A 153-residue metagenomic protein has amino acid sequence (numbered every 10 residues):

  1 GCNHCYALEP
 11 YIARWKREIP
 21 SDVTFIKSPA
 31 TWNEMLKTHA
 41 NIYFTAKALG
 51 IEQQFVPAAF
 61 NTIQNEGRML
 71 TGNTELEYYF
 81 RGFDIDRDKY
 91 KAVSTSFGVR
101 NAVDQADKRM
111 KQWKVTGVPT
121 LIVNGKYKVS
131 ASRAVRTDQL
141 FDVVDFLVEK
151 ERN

Functional and structural regions predicted by a protein language model:
G1, T31-W32, A48, T95-V99 (+1 more regions): Short beta->alpha junction loops/turns
N3-E75, L147-E151: Structural alpha/beta surface segment adjacent to cysteine/selenocysteine redox centers across thiol/disulfide enzymes
W15-K16, Y79, Y127: Tryptophan-centered motif/residue detector
R17, E52, R81-G82, V115: Short, flexible segments with low predicted structural confidence
I42, E75-L76, Y90, L140: Hydrophobic/aromatic residues in well-formed alpha-helices
G82-N153: C-terminal cap of thioredoxin/glutaredoxin-like
